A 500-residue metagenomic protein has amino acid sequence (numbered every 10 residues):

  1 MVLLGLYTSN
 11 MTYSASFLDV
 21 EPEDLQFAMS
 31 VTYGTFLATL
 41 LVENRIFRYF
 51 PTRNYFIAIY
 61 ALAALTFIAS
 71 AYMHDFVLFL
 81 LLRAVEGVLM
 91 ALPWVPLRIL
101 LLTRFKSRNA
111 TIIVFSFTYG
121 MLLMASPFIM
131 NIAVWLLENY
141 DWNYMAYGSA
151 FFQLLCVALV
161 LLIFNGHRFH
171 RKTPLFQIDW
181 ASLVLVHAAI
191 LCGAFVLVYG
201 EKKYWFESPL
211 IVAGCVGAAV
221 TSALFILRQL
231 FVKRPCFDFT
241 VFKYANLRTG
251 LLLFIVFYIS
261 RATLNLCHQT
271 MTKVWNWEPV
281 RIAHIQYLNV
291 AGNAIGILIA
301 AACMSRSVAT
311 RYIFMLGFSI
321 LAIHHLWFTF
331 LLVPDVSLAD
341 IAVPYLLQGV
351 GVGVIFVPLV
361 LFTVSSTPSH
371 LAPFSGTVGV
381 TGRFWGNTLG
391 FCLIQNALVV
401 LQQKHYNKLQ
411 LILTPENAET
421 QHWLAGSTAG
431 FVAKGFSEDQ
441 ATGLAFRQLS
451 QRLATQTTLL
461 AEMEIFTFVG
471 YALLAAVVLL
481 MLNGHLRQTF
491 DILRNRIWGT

Functional and structural regions predicted by a protein language model:
M1-L3, Y7-S9, C236-Q402: 12-transmembrane solute porter fold
M1-L40, P93-W94, L264-H268: Extracytoplasmic
M29-R45, A91-R98, Y287-A300: Central cavity-lining transmembrane alpha-helices of secondary-active solute carriers, predominantly the Major
V42-A181: Helix-loop-helix hairpins in multi-pass membrane proteins, especially solute transporters
T66-A71, E86, V160, W327-D335 (+2 more regions): MFS-fold secondary transporters
A71-R83, F330-Y345, H405-K408: Helix-loop junctions at membrane interfaces in 12-TM secondary transporters
E138-L252: Hydrophobic transmembrane-helix bundles of small-molecule transporters
N387-H485, D491-T500: Hydrophobic transmembrane architecture of multi-pass small-molecule transporters
